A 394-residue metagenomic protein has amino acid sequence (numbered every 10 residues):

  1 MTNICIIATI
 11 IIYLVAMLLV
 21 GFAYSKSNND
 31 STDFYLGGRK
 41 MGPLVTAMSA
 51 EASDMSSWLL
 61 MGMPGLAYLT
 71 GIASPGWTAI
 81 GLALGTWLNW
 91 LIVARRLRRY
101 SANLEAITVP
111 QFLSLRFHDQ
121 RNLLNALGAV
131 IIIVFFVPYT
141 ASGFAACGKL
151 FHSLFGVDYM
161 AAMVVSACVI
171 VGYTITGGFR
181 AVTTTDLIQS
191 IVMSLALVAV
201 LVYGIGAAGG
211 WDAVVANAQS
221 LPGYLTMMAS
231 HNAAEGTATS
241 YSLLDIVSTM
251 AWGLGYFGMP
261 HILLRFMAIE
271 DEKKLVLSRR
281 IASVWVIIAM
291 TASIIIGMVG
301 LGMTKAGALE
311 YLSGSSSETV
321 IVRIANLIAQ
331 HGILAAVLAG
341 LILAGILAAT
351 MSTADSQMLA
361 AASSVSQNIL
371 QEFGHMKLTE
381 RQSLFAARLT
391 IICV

Functional and structural regions predicted by a protein language model:
M1-M61, T174-G177, S190: Membrane-interface "cap" regions at the ends of multi-pass membrane proteins
M1-T2, R39-M41, V45, G62-A79 (+2 more regions): Loop-to-helix junctions at membrane interfaces in multi-pass transport proteins
T2-Y24, A67-I107, Q111, M193 (+3 more regions): Extracellular loop-to-transmembrane helix junctions
N3, I7-I11, A47-M48, G76-I80 (+7 more regions): Hydrophobic alpha-helical transmembrane segments
L14-M17, S53-D54, L82-T86, A129-I133 (+6 more regions): Residue-level recognition of pore/gate-forming positions within transmembrane alpha-helices of multi-pass
Y24-S25, D33-G38, E51, G65-L69 (+9 more regions): Helix-loop junctions at the membrane interface of multi-pass solute transporters
W77-T174, A251-G255, I346-S356: Helix-loop-helix module between adjacent transmembrane segments
R116-A126, I133, S363-V394: Loop-to-transmembrane helix boundary motifs in multi-pass membrane proteins
